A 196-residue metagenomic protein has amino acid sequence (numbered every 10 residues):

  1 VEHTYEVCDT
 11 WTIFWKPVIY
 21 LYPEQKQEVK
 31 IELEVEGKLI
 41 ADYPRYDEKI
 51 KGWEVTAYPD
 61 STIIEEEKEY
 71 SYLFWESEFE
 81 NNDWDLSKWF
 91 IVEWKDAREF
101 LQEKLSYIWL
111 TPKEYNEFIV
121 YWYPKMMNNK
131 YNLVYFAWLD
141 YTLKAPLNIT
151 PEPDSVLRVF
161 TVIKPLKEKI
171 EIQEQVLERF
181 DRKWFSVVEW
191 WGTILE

Functional and structural regions predicted by a protein language model:
V1-E196: Protease-labile, long low-complexity intrinsically disordered regions enriched in Pro/Ser/Thr
